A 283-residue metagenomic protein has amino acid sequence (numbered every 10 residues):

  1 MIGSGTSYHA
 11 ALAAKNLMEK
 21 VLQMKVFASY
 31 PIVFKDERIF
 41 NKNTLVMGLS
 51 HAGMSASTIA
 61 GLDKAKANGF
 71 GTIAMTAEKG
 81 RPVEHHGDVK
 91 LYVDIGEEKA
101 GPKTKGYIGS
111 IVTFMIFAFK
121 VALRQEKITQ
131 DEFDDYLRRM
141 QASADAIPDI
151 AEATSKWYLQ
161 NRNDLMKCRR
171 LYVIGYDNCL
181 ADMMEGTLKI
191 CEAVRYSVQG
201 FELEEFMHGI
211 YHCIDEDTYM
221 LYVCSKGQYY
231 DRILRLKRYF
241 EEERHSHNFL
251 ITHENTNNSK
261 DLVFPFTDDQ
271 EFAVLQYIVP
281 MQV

Functional and structural regions predicted by a protein language model:
M1-A142, Y176, Y211, E216-E271 (+1 more regions): Glycine-rich phosphate-binding loops that contact phosphosugars or nucleotide phosphates
A13-A14, M183-E185, K189-E192, V279 (+1 more regions): Conserved phosphate/anionic-ligand binding catalytic regions in large, soluble enzymes, centered on
M24-I32, E152-K156, G200-E205: Short gly/ser/thr-rich secondary-structure transition/capping motifs
V33-D36, W157-Q160, F206-I210: Short acidic active-site motifs
K127-Q130, Y158, S197: Short, structured loop/turn "capping" segments at alpha-beta junctions
Y136-M140, A146-S155: Long, charged amphipathic helices and adjacent flexible linkers at domain junctions
I150-K167: A short, well-structured juxtamembrane/interface segment
L165-R232: Acidic catalytic cores of enzymes that act on phosphate-bearing nucleotides/polynucleotides
